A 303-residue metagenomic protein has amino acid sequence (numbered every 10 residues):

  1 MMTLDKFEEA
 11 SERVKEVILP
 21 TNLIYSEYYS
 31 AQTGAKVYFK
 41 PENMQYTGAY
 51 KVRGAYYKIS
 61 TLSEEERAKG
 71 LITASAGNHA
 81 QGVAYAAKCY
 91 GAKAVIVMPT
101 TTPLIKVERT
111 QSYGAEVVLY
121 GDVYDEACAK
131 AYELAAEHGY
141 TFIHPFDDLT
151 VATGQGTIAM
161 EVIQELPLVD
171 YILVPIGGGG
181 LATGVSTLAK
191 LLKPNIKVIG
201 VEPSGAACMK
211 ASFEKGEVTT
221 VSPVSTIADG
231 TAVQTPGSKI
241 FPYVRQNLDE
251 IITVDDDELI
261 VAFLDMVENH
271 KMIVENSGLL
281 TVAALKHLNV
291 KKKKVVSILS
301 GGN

Functional and structural regions predicted by a protein language model:
M1-N303: PLP-dependent amino-acid enzyme catalytic core
